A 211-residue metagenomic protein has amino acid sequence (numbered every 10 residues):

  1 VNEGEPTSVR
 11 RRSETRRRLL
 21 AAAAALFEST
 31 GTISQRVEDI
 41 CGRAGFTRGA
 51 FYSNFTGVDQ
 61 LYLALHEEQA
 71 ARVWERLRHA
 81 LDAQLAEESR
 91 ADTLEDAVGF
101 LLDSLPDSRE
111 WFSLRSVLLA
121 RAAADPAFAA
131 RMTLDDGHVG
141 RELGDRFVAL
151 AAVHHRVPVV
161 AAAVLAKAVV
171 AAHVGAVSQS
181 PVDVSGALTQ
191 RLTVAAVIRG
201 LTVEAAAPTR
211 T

Functional and structural regions predicted by a protein language model:
V1-E14, A206-T211: N-terminal intrinsically disordered/low-complexity leader segments
R11-A23, I40, L65-Q69, V73 (+1 more regions): Generic hydrophobic, amphipathic alpha-helix propensity
R18, A25-A64: Helix-turn-helix
L20, E95, G137-V148, A166 (+1 more regions): An amphipathic alpha-helix signature
G57, R121-P126: Short loop-to-helix capping motifs
Q60, A64, L77-F112, A162-V169: Hydrophobic alpha-helical connector segments
W74, P106-S116, P126-A152: Amphipathic alpha-helical packing segments from all-alpha helical-bundle domains
A129-T133, L150-T211: Hydrophobic/aromatic-rich alpha-helical bundle segments in the mid-to-C-terminal region
